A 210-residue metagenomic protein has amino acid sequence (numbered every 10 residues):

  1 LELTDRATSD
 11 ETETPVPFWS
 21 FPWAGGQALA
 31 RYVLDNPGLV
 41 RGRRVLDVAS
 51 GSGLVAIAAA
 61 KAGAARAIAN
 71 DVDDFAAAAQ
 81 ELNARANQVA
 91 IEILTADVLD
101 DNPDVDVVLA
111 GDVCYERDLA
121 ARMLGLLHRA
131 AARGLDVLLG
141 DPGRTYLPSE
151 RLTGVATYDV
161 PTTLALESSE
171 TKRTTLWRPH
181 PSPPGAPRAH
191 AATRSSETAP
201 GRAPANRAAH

Functional and structural regions predicted by a protein language model:
L1-H210: S-adenosylmethionine-dependent methyltransferases
